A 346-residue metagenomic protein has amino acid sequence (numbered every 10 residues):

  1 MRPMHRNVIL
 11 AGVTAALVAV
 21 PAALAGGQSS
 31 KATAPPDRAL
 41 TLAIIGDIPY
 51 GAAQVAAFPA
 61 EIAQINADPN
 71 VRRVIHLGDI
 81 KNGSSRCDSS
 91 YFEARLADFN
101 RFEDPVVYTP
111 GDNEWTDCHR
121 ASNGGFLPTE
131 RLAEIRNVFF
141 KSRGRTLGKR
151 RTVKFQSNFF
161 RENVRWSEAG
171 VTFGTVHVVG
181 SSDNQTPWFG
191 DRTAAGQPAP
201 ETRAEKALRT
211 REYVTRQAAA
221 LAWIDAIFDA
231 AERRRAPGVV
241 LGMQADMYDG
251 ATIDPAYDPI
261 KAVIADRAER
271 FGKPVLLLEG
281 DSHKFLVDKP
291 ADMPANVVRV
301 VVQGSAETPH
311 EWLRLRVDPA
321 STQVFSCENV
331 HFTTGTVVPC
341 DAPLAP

Functional and structural regions predicted by a protein language model:
R2-V13: Bacterial N-terminal signal peptides that target proteins for export
A11-A22: Bacterial N-terminal signal peptides
Q28-Y91, A236: N-terminal active-site segment of His-dependent metallophosphoesterases
P35, N66-R73, G174, G190-P290: His/acidic metal-ligating clusters that form di-metal
T41-G46, R72-G78, N82, P105-P110 (+8 more regions): Structural recognition of the beta-strand scaffold that forms the well-ordered cores of secreted hydrolase catalytic
G51-A53, N82-S84, P110-H119, S181-P187 (+3 more regions): Active-site environment of divalent metal-dependent phosphoester hydrolases
Y91-R216, A291-S321: Extended active-site neighborhood of metal-dependent phosphoesterases/phosphodiesterases
L313, P319-P346: A short C-terminal boundary segment appended to hydrolase-like catalytic domains
